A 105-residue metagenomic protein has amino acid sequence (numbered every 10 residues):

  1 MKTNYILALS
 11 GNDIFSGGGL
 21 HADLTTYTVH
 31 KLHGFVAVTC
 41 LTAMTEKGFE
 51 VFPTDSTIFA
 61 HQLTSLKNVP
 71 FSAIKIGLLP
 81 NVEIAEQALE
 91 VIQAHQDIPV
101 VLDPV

Functional and structural regions predicted by a protein language model:
M1-A73: Small-residue (G/A/S/T)-rich helix-start motifs and N-terminal tracts that mark the onset
F49-V105: Glycine-rich phosphate/dinucleotide-binding loop and adjoining beta-alpha-beta core of small-molecule
